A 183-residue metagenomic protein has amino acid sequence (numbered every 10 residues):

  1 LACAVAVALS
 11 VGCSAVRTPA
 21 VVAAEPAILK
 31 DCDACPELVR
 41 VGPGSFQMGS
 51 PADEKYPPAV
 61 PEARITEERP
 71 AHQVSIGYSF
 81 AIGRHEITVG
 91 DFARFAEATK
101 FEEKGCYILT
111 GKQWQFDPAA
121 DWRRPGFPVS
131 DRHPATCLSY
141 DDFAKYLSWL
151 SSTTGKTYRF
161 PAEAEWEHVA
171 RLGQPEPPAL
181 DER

Functional and structural regions predicted by a protein language model:
L1-S10: Sec-dependent bacterial lipoprotein signal peptides
A20-A24: Boundary at the C-terminal end of the N-terminal hydrophobic targeting segment
E25-C32, V39, V74-S75: Short acidic-hydrophobic surface loop/beta-edge motif
E25-I28, A59-A71: Short, P/G- and charge-enriched loop/turn segments at secondary-structure junctions
D33-M48: Mature N-terminal segment immediately following signal peptide/propeptide cleavage in secreted/periplasmic
M48-R64, S75-L180: Active-site microenvironments of metalloenzymes and redox enzymes
R183: Active-site Gly/Thr loop motif
